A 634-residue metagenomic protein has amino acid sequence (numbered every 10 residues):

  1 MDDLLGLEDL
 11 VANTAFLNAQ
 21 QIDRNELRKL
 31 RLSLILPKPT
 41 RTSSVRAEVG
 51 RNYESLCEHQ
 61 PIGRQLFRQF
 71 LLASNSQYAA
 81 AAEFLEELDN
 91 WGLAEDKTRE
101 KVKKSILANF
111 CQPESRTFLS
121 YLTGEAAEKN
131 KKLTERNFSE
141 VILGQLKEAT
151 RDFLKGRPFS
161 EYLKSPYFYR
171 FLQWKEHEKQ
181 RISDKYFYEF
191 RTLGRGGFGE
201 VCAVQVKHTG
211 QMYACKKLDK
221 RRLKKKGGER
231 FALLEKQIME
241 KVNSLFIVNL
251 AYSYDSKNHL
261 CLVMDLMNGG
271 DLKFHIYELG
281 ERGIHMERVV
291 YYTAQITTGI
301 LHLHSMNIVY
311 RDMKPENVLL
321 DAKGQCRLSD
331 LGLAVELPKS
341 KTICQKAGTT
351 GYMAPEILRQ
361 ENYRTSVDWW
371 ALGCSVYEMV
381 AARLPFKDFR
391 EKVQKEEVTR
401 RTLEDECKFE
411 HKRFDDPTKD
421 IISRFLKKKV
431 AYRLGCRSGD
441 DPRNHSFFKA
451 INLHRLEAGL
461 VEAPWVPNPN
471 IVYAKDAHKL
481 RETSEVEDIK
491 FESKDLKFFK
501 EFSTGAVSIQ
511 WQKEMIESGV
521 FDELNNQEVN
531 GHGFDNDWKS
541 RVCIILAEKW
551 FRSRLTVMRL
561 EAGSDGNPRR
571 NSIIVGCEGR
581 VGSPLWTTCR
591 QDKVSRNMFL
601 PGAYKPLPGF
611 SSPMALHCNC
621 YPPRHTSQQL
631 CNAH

Functional and structural regions predicted by a protein language model:
F138, T418, L460-C589, F599 (+1 more regions): Eukaryotic Ser/Thr kinase distal regulatory-tail detector
F190-V201: Protein kinase glycine-rich loop
E200-R222: Glycine-rich ATP phosphate-binding loop
K217-V242: Conserved N-lobe beta3->alphaC-helix segment of eukaryotic protein kinase catalytic domains
Y252-S253: A short, aromatic-enriched beta-strand patch in the conserved N-lobe beta-sheet of the protein kinase catalytic domain
Y292-T293: Activation segment signature within eukaryotic-like protein kinase domains
